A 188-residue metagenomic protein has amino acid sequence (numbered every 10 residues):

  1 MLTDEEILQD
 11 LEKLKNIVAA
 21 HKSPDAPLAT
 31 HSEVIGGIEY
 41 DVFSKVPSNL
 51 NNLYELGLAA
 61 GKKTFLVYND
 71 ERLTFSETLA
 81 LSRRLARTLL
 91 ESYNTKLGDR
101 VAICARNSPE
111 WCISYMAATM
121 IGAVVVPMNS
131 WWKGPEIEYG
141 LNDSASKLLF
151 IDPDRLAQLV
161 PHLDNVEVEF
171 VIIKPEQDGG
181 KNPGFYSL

Functional and structural regions predicted by a protein language model:
M1-K22, M120-L188: Structural core segment of the AMP-binding/adenylate-forming
V18-H21, G57, G61, Y93: A general structural signal marking secondary-structure boundaries and capping sites
D25-I35, N51-T74: AMP-dependent adenylate-forming
E33-S48: Short, basic/low-complexity N-terminal boundary segments at the transition from targeting/disordered tails
V42-V46, K62-M116, K133-E138, S187: Conserved AMP-binding/adenylate-forming core of the ANL superfamily
L53, S114, L159: Aromatic/hydrophobic pocket-lining residues that form π-stacking "cages" and hydrophobic walls in ligand
A59, E91-T95, P161-N165: Secondary-structure boundary motif
